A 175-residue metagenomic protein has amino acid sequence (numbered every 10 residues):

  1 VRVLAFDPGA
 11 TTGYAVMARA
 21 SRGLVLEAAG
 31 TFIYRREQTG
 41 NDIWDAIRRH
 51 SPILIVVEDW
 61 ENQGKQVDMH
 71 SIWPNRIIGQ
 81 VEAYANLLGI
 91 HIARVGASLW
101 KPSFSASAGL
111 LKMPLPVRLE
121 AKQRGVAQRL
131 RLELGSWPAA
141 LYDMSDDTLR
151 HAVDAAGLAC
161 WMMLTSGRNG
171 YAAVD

Functional and structural regions predicted by a protein language model:
V1-D175: Phosphate- and other anionic-substrate recognition elements at nucleic-acid/protein interfaces
